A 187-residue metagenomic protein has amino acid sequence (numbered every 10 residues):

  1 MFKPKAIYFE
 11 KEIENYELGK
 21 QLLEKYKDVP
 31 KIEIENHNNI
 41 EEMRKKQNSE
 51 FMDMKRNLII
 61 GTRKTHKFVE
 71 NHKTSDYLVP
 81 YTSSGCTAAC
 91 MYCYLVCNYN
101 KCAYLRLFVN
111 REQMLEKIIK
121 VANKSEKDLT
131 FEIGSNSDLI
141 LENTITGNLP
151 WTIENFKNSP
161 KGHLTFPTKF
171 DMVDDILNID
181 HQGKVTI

Functional and structural regions predicted by a protein language model:
M1-D76: Flexible, acidic/Gly-rich N-terminal and inter-domain linker regions that tether and position cofactor-handling modules
N15, C86, L141-E142: Alpha-helix N-cap/loop-to-helix initiation residues
E50-M52, I59-T74, M91, L95-T186: Conserved Radical SAM active-site core
Y81-C90: Cysteine-centered iron-sulfur cluster-binding motifs in ferredoxin-type domains/subunits of redox enzymes
